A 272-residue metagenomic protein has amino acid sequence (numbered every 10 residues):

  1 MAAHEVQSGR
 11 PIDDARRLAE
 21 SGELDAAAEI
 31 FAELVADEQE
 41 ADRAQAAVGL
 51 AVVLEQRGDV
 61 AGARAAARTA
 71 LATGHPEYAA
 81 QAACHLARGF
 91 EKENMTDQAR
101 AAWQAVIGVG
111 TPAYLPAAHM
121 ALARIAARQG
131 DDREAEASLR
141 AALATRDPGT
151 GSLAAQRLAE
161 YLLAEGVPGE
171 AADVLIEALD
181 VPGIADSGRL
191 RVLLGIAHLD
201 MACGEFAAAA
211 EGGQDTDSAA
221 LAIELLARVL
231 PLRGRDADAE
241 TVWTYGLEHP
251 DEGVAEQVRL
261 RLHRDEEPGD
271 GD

Functional and structural regions predicted by a protein language model:
V6, D42, Y78, Y114 (+4 more regions): Structural signature of alpha-solenoid helical repeat junctions
V6-D37, G49-Q56, H85-K92: Alpha-helical segment of the N-proximal tetratricopeptide repeat
G9, D13, G49, H85 (+6 more regions): "A position-specific structural signal for the A-helix of alpha-solenoid helical repeats
R16, V52, R88, R124 (+4 more regions): Residue-level recognition of tetratricopeptide repeat
L24-D25, V60, T96, D132 (+3 more regions): TPR-repeat structural position
